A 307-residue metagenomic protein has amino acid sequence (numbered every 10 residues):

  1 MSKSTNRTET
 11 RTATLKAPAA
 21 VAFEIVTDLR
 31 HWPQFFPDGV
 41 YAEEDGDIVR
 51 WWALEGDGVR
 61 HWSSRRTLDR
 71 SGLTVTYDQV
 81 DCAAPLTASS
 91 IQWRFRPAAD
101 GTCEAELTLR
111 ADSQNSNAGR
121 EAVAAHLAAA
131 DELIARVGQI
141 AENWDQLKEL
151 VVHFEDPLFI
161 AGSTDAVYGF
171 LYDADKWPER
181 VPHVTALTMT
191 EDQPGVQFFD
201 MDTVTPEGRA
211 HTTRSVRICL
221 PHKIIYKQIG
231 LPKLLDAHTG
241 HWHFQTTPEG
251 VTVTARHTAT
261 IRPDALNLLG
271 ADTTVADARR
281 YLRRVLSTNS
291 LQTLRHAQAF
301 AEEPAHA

Functional and structural regions predicted by a protein language model:
M1-G46, D131-Q193, A307: Hydrophobic ligand-binding cavity/cleft-lining segments
M1-T74, A83-A88, T288-A307: Hydrophobic, helix-prone linear segments
K3-T8, E55-G56, H61, D78-V137 (+2 more regions): Beta-strand/loop substructures that line and gate deep hydrophobic ligand-binding cavities in soluble
A19, E44-D47, T67-L73, R94-E104 (+3 more regions): A short, structured loop/turn motif at beta-sheet edges
F23-V26, W32, Q92-R94, C103-A105 (+5 more regions): Short, structured motif recognition centered on aromatic/hydrophobic residues
D47-V49, G72-Q79, Q197-F199, P221-Q228: Short Pro/Gly-enriched beta-strand edge/turn motifs at strand-loop
R65-R70, H211-P221, N267-T274: Extended Gly/Ser/Thr-rich low-complexity repeat segments, especially those forming or decorating extracellular
T190, V196-T205, A210-T213: Aromatic/basic-lined ligand-recognition segments that form π-stacking hydrophobic pockets flanked by Lys/Arg to engage
